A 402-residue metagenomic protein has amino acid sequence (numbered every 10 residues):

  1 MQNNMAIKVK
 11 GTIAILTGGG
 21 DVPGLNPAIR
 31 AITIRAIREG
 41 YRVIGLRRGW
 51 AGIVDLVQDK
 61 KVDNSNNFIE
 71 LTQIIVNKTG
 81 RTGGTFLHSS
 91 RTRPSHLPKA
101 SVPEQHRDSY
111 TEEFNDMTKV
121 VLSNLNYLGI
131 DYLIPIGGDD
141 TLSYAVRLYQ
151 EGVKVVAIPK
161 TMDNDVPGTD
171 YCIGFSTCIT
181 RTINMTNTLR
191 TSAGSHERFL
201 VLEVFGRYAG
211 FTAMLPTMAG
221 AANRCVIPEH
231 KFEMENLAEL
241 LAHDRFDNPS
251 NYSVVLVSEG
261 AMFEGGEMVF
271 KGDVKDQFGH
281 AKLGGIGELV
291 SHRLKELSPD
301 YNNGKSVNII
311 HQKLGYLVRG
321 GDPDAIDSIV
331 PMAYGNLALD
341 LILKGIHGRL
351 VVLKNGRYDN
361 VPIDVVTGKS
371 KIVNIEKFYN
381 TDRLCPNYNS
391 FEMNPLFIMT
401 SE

Functional and structural regions predicted by a protein language model:
M5-K60: N-terminal phosphate-binding or glycine-rich loops at protein starts, especially the Walker A/P-loop of NTPases
V22-I32, I53-V54, S95, N115-K119 (+6 more regions): Short glycine/serine/threonine-rich phosphate/pyrophosphate-binding segments that cradle anionic phosphate groups
A36, Y41-Y127: Glycine-rich nucleotide/cofactor/substrate-binding loop typically near the N-terminus or early in the first domain
G40, L46-R47, Y149-C172, V226-E233: Short, acidic/small-residue loops that bind anionic groups at enzyme active sites
E112-F114, N124, Y132-G137, A145-R147 (+2 more regions): Accessory alpha-helical/coil subdomains and C-terminal extensions that flank or cap enzyme catalytic cores
G168-I179, D322-A325: Short beta-strand elements at the ligand-binding edges of bilobed clamshell
K271-E402: C-terminal non-catalytic interaction/assembly regions of soluble proteins
